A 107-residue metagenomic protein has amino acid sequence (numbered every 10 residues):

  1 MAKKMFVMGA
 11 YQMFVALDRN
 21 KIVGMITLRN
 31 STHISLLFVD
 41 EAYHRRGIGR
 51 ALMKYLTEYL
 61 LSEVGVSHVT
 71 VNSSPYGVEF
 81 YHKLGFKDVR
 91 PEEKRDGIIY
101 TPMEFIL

Functional and structural regions predicted by a protein language model:
M1-D40: Acetyl-CoA-dependent GNAT
Y11, I98-M103: Short hydrophobic/aromatic beta-strand or adjacent loop that forms the aromatic wall/cage of a ligand/substrate-binding
M13-V15, E92, E104: Residue-level detector of beta-strand face positions
D40-H44, N72-S74: Residue-level recognition of the GNAT/N-acetyltransferase active site
R45-E58, K83: Conserved acetyl-CoA-binding loop-helix of GNAT-fold acetyltransferases
R50, P75-P91, R95-I99: Conserved active-site alpha-helix within GNAT-family acetyltransferase domains
L60-S73: Conserved GNAT acetyl-CoA-binding A-motif
